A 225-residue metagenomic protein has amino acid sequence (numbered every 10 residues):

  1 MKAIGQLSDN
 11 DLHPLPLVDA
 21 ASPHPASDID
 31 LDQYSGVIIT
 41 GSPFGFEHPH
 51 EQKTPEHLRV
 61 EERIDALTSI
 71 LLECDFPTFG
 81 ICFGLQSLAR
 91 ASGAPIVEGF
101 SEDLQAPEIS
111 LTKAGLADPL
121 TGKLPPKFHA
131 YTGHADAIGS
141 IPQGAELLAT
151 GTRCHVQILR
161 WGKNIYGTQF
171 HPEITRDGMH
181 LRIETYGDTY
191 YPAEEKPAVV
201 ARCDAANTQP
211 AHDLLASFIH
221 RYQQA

Functional and structural regions predicted by a protein language model:
M1-N10: A short, Lys/Arg-enriched amphipathic alpha-helix followed by its capping loop at the start of a domain
N10-F79: Flexible gly/pro-rich beta->alpha loop and the following alpha-helix that scaffold active-site loops
D19-P25, L104, I138-G139, H155-V156: A short acidic, often aromatic-flanked loop/helix-cap motif at beta-alpha or helix-coil junctions that lines enzyme
I29, E61, V97, T112-A225: Amide-donor transfer/coupling interface in amidating biosynthetic enzymes
Q33-G41, A91-L104: Short, electropositive alpha-helical surface patch
G80, G84, A89: Gly/Ala-rich beta-loop-alpha elbow adjacent to hydrolase catalytic centers
E108-I109: Recognition helices and adjacent regulatory flanks at domain boundaries
